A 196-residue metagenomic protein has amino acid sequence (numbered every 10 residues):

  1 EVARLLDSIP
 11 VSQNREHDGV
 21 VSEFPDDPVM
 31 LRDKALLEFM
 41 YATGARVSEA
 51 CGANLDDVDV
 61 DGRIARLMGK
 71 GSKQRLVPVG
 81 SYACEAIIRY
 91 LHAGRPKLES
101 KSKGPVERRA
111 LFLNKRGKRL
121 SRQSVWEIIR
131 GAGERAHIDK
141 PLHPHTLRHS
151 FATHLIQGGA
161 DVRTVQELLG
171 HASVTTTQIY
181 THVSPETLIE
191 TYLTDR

Functional and structural regions predicted by a protein language model:
E1-R196: Conserved catalytic core of the tyrosine transesterase superfamily
